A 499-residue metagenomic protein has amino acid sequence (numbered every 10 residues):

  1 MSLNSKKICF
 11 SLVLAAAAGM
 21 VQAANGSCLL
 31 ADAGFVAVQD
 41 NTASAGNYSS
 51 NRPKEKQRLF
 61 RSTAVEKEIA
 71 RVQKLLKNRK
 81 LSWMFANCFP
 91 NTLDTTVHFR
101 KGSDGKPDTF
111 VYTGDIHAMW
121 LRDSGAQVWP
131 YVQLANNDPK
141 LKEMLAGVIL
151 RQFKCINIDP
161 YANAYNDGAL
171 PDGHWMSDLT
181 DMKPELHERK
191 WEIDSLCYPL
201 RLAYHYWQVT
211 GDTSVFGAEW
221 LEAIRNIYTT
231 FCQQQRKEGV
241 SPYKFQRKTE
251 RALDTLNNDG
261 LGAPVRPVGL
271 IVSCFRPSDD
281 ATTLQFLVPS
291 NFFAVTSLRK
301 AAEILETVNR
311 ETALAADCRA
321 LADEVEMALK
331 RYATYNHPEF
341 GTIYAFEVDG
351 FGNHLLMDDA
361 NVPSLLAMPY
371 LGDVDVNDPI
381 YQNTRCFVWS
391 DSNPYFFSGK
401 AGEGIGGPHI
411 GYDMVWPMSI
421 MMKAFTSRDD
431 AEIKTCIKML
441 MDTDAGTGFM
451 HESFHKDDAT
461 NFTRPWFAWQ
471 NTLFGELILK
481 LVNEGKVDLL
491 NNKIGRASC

Functional and structural regions predicted by a protein language model:
M1-F10: Bacterial N-terminal signal peptides that target proteins for export
S11-G19: Bacterial N-terminal signal peptides
G26-R122: Low-complexity, Ser/Thr/Pro/Gly-enriched N-terminal "stalk/linker" regions
A64-K80, A126-P139, Y198-T213, F292-E311 (+3 more regions): Well-ordered alpha-helical scaffold segments within catalytic/enzyme domains
H117-L145, I149-D254, A468-V482: Aromatic-rich carbohydrate-recognition surfaces in CAZymes
L121, N157-Y161, Y165-G168, H174 (+4 more regions): Extended ligand-binding clefts on enzyme/binding-domain cores
E403-T460: C-terminal hydrophobic structural anchor segments that stabilize assembly/packing rather than catalytic chemistry
A497-C499: Conserved small/polar residues in nucleotide/adenosyl-binding loops
